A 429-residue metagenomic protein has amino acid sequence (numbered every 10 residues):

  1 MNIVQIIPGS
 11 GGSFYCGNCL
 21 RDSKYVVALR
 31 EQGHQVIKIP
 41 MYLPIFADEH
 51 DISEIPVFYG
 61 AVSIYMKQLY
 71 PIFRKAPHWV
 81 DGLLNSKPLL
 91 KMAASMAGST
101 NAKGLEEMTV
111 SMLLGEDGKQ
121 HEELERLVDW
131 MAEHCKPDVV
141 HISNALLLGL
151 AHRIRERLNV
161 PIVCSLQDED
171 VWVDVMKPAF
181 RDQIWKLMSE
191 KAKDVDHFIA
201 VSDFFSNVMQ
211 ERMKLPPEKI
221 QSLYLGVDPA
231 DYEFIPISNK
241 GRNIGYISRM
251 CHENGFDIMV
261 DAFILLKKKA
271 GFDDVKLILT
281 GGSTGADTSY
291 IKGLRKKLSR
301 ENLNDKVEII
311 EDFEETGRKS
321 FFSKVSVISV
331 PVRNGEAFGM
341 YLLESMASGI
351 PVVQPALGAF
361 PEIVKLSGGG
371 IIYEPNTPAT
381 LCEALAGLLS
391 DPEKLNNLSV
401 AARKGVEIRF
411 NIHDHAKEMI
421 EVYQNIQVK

Functional and structural regions predicted by a protein language model:
P40-D129: A conserved catalytic-core segment of Leloir-type glycosyltransferases
F204, G226: Carbohydrate-associated surface elements
P236-N254, V260-I264, I278: Conserved donor-binding/catalytic core segment of Leloir-type glycosyltransferases
K276-G293: Glycosyltransferase donor-sugar binding loop
I291-F313: Nucleotide-activated donor-binding/catalytic signature segment of Leloir-type glycosyltransferases, i.e., the conserved
S323-A337, I350: Acidic donor-binding loop of glycosyltransferase active sites
L366-S367, I371-P378, G387-P392: Conserved acidic donor-binding segment of nucleotide-sugar-dependent glycosyltransferases
T380, G387, K394-R409, H415-E421: A short, well-ordered alpha-helix in the C-terminal region of glycosyltransferases
